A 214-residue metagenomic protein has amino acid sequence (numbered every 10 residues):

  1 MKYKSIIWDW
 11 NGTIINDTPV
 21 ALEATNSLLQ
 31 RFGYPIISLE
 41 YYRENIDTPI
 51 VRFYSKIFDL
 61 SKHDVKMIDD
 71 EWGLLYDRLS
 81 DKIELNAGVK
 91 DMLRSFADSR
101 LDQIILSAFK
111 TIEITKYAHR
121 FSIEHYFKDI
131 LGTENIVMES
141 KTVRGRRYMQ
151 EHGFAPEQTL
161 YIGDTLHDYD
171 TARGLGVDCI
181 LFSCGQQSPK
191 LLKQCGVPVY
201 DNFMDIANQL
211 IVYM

Functional and structural regions predicted by a protein language model:
Y3-D91, A97: N-terminal helical cap/lid subdomain that shapes the substrate entry/recognition surface in HAD-like hydrolases
S5, K141-Y169: Conserved Lys-Pro-Asp/Glu-containing loop-to-beta segment of HAD-superfamily phosphomonoesterases, centered on
Q30-F32, F53-F58, A97-I104, A108-I136 (+2 more regions): Substrate-recognition/cap helix-loop segment adjacent to the acidic, metal-dependent catalytic center of Asp-based
I37-Y41, K62-D64, H125-D129, P156-L160: Short acidic capping loops at alpha-helix termini that bridge into adjacent secondary structure
N45, P49, E84-G88, F109 (+4 more regions): Short beta->alpha linker loops
F121-L131, L191-L210: Structural recognition of alpha->loop->beta junctions
L160-Y200: Acidic, Mg2+-coordinating phosphoryl-transfer loop and its flanking beta/alpha structural elements, shared across
